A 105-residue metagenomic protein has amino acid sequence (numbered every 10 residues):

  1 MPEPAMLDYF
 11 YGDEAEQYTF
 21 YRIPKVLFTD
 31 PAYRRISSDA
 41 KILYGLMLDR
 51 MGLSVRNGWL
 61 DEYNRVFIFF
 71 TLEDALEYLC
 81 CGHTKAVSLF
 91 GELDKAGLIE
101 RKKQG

Functional and structural regions predicted by a protein language model:
M1-L72: Short recognition helix of helix-turn-helix/winged-helix DNA-binding domains
M51-G105: Winged helix-turn-helix DNA-binding recognition segment
